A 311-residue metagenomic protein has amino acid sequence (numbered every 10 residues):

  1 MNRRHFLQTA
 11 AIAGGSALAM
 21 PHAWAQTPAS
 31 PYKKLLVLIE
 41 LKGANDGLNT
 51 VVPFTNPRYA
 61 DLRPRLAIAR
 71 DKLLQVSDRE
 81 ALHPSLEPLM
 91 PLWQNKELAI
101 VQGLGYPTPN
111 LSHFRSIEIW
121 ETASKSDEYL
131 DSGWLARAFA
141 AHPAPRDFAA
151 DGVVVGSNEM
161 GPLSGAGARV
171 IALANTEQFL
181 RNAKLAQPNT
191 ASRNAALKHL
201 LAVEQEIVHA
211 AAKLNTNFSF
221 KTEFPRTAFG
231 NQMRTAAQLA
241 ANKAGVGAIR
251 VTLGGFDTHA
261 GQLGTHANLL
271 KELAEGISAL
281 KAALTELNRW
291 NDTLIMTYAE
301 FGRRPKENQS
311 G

Functional and structural regions predicted by a protein language model:
M1-L287, K306: Feature for exported/extracytoplasmic and membrane-associated proteins, marking the mature portion
A283-Q309: Metal-dependent active-site segment of extracytoplasmic phospho-/sulfohydrolases and closely related
